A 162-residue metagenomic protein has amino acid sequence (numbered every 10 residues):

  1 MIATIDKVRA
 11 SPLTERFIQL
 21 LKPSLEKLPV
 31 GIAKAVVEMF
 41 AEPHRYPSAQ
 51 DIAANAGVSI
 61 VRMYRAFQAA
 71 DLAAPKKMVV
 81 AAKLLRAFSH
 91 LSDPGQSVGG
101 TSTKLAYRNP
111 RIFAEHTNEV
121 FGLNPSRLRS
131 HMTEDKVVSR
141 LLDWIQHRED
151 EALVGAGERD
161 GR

Functional and structural regions predicted by a protein language model:
M1-R9: DNA-contacting interfaces and partner/effector-binding or oligomerization modules in DNA-centric proteins
A3, A49, I60, E158-R159: Primarily secretory-pathway and cell-envelope proteins
F17-L20, S24-K27, A33-S48, F67 (+5 more regions): Basic, amphipathic alpha-helical hairpins
L28-I32, V79-L84: Generic hydrophobic, amphipathic alpha-helix propensity
Q50-K77, S102-R127: Basic/polar phosphate-binding segments, predominantly the helix-turn-helix DNA-binding elements of transcriptional
A114-R162: …primarily DNA-binding HTH/wHTH and HhH modules…
